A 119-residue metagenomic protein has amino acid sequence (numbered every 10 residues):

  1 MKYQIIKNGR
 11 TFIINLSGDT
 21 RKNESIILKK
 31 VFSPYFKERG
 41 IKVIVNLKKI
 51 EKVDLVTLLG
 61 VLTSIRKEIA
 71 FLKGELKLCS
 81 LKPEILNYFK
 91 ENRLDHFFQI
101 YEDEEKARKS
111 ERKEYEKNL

Functional and structural regions predicted by a protein language model:
M1-K30, L47-K49: STAS-typified acidic loop motif
K2, F97-Q99: Conserved beta-strand segments of alpha/beta enzyme cores
R10, P83, E105: Residues that form or immediately flank small-molecule/cofactor binding pockets and catalytic motifs
K22-F97: Amphipathic alpha-helical interaction surfaces in cytosolic regulatory modules
Q99-A107: Short acidic-hydrophobic, aromatic-tinged amphipathic segments that line or gate anion-handling sites
K113-L119: Short acidic DE-rich linear segments
